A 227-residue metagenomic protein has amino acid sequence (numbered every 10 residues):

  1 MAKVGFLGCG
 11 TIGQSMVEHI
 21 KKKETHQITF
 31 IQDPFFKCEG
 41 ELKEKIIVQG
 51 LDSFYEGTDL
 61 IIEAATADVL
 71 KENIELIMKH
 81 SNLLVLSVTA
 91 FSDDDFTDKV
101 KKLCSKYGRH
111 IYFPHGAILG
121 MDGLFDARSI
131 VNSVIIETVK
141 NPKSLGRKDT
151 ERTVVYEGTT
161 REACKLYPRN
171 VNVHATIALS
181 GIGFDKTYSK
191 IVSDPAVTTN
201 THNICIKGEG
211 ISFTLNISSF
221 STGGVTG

Functional and structural regions predicted by a protein language model:
M1-G5: Extreme N-terminal starter segment of soluble prokaryotic enzymes
L7, I111-Y112, A117-G227: Active-site-lining helix/loop region of Rossmann-like oxidoreductase modules
I12: Hydrophobic/small residue at the entry helix of a nucleotide-binding pocket
K23-E41: NAD(P)-binding Rossmann-fold cofactor-contacting core
E41-G50: Active-site regions of enzymes building and remodeling cell-envelope glycoconjugates
Q49-S53, G57-M78, A90-D93: Beta-loop-alpha module in the N-terminal Rossmann-like domain of NAD(P)-dependent dehydrogenases, especially those
E63, V85, H110-H115: General beta-strand structural signal in soluble alpha/beta enzymes
V88-R109: Rossmann-fold NAD(P)-binding glycine/threonine-rich loop
